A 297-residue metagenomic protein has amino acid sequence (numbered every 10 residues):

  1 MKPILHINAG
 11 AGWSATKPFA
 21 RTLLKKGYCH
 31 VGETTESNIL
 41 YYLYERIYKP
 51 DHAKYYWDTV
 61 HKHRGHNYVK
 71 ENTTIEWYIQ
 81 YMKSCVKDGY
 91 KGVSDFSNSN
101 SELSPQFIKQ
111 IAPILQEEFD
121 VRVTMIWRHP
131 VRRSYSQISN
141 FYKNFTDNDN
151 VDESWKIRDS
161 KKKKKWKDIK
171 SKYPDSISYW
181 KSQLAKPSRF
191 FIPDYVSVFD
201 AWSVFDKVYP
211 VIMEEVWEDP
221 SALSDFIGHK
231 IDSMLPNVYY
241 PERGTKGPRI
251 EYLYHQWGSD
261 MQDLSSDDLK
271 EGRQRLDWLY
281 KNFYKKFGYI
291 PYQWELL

Functional and structural regions predicted by a protein language model:
M1-K91, D95-S97, S136, F141-I169: PAPS-dependent sulfotransferase catalytic core
A15-K26, F107-P113, Q137-N140, S188-R189 (+2 more regions): PAPS/PAP-binding and catalytic site of the sulfotransferase fold
Y48, D225-K286: PAPS-dependent sulfotransferase catalytic core
R64-G65, D95-E102, D175-F191, D260-D268: Surface-exposed cleft-lining segments at the edges of enzyme active sites
H66-T73, N100-Q106, E214-E218: Acidic-and-aromatic substrate-binding clefts and catalytic sites of carbohydrate-active enzymes
N72-V86, D147-D225, G272-N282: PAPS-dependent sulfotransferase catalytic domain
L103-M125: ATP-dependent NMP and nucleoside kinases share a basic, alpha-helical "lid"
E117-Q137, E214-V216: Conserved phosphate-donor/acceptor-positioning beta-strand/loop module used by diverse small-molecule
